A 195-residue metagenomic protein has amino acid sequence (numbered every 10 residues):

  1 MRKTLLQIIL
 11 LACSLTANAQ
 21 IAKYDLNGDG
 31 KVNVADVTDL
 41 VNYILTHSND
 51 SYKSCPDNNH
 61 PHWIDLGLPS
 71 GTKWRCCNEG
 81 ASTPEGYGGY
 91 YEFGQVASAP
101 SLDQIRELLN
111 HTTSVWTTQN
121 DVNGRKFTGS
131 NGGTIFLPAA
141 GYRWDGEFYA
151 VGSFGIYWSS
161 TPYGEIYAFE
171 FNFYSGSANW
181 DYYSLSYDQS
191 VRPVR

Functional and structural regions predicted by a protein language model:
T4-L15: Sec-dependent N-terminal signal peptides
Q20, L26-S51: Alpha-helical segments with a strong preference for the paired helices of cellulosomal dockerin domains
Y24-G28, P61-I64: A detector of helix-start/N-cap boundary segments at the beginnings of structured domains
S54-H62, L68-S98, L102-R195: C-terminal, surface-exposed recognition/capping segments
